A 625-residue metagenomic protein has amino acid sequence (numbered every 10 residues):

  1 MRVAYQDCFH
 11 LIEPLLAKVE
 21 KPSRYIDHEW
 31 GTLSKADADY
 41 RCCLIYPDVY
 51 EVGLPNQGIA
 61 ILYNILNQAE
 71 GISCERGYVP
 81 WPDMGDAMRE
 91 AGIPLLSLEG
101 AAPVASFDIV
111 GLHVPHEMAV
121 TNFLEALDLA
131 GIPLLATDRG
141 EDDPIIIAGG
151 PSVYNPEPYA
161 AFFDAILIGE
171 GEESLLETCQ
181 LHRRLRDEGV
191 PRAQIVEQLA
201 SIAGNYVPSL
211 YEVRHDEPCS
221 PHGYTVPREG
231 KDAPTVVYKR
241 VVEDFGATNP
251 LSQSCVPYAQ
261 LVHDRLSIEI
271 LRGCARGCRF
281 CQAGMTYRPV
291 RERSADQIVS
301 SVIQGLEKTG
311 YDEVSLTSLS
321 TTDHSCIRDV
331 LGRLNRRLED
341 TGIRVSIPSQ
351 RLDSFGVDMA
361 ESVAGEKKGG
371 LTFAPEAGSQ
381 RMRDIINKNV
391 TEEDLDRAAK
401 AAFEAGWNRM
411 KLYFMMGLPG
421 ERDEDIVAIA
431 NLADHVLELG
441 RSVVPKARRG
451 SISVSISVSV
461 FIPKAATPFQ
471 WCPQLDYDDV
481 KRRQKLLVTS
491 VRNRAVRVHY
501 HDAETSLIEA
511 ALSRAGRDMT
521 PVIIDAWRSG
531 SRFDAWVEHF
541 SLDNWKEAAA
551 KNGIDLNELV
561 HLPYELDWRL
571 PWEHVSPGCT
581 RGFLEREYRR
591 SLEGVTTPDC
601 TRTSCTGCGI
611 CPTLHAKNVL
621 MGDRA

Functional and structural regions predicted by a protein language model:
M1-G31, A36, C42-L44, R492-A625: Radical SAM enzyme core and accessory elements
I12-C43, Y50-E51, P208, R214-S267 (+2 more regions): N-terminal [4Fe-4S]-dependent radical SAM core
C42-D48, L66, S254-R279, L306 (+2 more regions): N-terminal pre-triad scaffold of radical SAM enzymes
I45, Q304-S455, S459: Conserved SAM/AdoMet-binding glycine-rich loop
I59-I61, A91, L127, A161-I166 (+8 more regions): Short secondary-structure boundary/capping segments
V79-R228, A465-G516, I523-H539: Glycine-rich beta-alpha loop elements in corrinoid/cobalamin-binding modules across cobalamin-dependent enzymes
Q198-V207, L319-H324, P348-F355, M415-G417 (+4 more regions): A glycine-rich phosphate-binding loop feature that marks nucleotide/adenosyl-phosphate handling sites
Q260-D296, T606-R624: Canonical Radical SAM [4Fe-4S] cluster-binding loop centered on the CxxxCxxC motif and its immediate flanking residues
